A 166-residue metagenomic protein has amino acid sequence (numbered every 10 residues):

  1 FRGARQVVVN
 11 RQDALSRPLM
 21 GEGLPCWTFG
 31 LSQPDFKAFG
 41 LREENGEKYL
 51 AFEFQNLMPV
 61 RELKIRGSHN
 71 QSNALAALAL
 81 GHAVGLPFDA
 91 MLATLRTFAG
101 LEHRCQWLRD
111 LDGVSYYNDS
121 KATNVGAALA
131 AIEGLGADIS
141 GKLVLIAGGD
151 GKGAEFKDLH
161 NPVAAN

Functional and structural regions predicted by a protein language model:
F1-R11, L15-P25, G81, D138-S140: Phosphate-binding loop of NTP-binding sites
F1-R2, L31-D35, Y49-Q55, A74-A76 (+1 more regions): Glycine-rich loops and low-complexity Gly/Arg-rich segments that provide flexible linkers or classic glycine-based
V9, D13-A14, D35-F36, L50 (+2 more regions): Short, structured coil/loop segments at alpha-helix boundaries
V9, T28, L145-A147: Structural beta-sheet core signal
N10, E43-G46, N73, D119: Residue-level detector of functionally special positions within alpha-helical transmembrane segments of multi-pass
R11-A14, Q33, T123, G151: Short beta->alpha linker loops
A14-V60, L101-R104, L108: Extended acidic/charged loop-beta regions that coordinate divalent cations and stabilize anionic phosphate/carboxylate
M58-A165: Nucleotide phosphate-binding/pyrophosphate-handling subdomain across enzymes that bind or process nucleotide phosphates
